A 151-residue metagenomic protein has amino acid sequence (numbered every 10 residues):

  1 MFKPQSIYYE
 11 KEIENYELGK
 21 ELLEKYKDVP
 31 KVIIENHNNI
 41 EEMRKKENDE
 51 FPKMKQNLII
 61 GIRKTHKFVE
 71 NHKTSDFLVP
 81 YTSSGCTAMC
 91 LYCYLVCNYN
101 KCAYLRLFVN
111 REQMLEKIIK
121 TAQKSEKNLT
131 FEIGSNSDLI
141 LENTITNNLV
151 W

Functional and structural regions predicted by a protein language model:
M1-D76: Flexible, acidic/Gly-rich N-terminal and inter-domain linker regions that tether and position cofactor-handling modules
Y8, I33, V79, L91 (+1 more regions): A structural signal for short, well-ordered beta-strand segments and their strand-loop junctions that often border
K11-I13, T82-S84, S135-S137: Short, flexible loop/turn elements at secondary-structure junctions
E50-P52, I60-H72, L95-W151: Conserved Radical SAM active-site core
D76-S83, Y104: Short gly/ser-rich anion-binding loops that grip negatively charged ligand groups
Y81-N98: Local cysteine-cluster metal-coordination motifs and their immediate loop/turn environment, predominantly Fe-S cluster
